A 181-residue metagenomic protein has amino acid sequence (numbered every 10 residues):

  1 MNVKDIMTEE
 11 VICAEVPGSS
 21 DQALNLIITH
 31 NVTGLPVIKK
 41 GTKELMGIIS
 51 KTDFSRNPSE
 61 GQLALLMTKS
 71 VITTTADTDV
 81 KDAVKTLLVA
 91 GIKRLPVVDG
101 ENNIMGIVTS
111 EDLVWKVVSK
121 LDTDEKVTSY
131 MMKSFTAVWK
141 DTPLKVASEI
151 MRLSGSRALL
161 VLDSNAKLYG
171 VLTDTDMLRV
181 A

Functional and structural regions predicted by a protein language model:
M1-A181: Tandem CBS (Cystathionine beta-synthase) repeat/Bateman regulatory domains
